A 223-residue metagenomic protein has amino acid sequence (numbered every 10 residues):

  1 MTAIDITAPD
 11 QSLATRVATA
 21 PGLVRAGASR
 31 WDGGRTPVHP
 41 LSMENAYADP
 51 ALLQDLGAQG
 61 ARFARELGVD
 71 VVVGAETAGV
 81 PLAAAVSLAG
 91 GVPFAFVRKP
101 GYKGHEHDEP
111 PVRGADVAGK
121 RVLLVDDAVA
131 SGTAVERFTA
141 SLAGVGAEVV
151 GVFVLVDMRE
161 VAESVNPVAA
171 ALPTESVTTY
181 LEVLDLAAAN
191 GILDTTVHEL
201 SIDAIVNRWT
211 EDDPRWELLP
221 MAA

Functional and structural regions predicted by a protein language model:
M1-G68: Active-site-facing substrate-recognition patch
T2-V17, A140, V145-A223: PRPP-dependent phosphoribosyltransferase catalytic core
T15, A28-S29, R113-A115, N166: Short secondary-structure boundary/capping segments
R65-D70, V117-G119: Short helix-loop-beta connector
L67-E76, F153: Short glycine-rich phosphate-binding loop at a beta-alpha junction
V71, R121-L123, G151: Structural motif
V80: Portal/gating segments that form or line small-molecule/metal binding sites
A83-D126, S131-R137: Short, glycine/charge-rich flexible loops or terminal/linker lids adjacent to PRPP-binding catalytic cores
